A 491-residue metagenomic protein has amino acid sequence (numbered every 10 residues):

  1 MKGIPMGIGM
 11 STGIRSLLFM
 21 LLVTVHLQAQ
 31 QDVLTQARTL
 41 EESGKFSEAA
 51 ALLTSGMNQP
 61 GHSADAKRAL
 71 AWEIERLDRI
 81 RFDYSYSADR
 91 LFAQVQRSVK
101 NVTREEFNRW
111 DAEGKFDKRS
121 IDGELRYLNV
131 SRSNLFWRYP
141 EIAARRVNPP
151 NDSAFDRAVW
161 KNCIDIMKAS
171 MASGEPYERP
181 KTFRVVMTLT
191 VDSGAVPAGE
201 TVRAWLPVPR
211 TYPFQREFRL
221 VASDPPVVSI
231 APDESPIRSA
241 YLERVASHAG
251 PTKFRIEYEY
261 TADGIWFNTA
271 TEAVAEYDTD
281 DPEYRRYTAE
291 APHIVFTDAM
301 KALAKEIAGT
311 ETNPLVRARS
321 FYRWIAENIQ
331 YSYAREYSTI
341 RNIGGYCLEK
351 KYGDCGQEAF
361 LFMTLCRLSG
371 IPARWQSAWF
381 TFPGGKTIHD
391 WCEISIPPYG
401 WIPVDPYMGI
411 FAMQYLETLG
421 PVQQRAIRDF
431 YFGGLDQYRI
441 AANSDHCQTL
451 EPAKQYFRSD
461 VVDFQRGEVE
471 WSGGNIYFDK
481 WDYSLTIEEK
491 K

Functional and structural regions predicted by a protein language model:
R15-V25: Bacterial N-terminal signal peptides
A37-L40, A71-E75: Conserved small-residue packing positions in alpha-helical repeats and bundles
T39, Q357-K454: Hydrophobic/aromatic-rich core segments of domains that either
G44, P232-Y241, A246-E349: Acidic low-complexity segments
E75-W266: Intrinsically disordered, low-complexity N-terminal segments that are enriched in acidic
D429-K491: Low-complexity, Gly/Ser/Thr/Pro-rich intrinsically disordered linker/tail segments
